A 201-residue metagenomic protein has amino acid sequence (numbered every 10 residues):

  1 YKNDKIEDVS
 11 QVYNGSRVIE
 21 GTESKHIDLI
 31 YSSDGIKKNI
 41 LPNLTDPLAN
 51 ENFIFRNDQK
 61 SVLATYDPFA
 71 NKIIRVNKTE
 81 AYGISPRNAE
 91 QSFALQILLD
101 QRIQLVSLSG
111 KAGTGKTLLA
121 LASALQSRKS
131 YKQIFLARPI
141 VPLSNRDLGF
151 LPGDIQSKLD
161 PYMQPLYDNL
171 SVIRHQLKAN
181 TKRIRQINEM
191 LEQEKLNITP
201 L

Functional and structural regions predicted by a protein language model:
K2-I97, Q101: Feature 3881 marks metal-assisted phosphotransfer/nuclease machinery and their flanking interaction elements
Q101-S107: Pre-Walker A (Motif I) flank of P-loop NTPase domains
I103, Y131, Q193: Active-site lining segments that contact anionic ligands and/or coordinate catalytic metals
S107, F135-L136, N197-I198: Structured core elements
L108-G110, A120: Hydrophobic anchor at the beta1->P-loop junction of P-loop NTPases
G113-G115: Conserved glycine(s) of the Walker
L118-N188: Conserved P-loop
M190-L201: Conserved RecA-like ASCE ATPase "motif II neighborhood" in helicase/translocase motors
